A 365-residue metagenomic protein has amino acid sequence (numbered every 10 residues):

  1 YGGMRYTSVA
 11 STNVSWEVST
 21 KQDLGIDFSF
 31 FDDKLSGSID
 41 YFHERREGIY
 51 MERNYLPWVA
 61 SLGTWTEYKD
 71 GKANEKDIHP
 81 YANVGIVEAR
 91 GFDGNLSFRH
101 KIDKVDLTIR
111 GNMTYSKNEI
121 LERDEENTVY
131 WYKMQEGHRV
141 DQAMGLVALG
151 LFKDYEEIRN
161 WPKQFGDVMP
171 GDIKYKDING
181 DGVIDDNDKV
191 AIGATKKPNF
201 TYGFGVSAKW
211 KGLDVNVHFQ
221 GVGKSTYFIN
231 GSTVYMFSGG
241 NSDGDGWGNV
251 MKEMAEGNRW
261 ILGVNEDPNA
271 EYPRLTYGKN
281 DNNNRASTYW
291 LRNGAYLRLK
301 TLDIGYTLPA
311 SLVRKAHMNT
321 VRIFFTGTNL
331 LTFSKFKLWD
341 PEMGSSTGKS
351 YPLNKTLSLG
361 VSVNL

Functional and structural regions predicted by a protein language model:
Y1-D141, G221, N282, A286-L365: Extracellular/periplasmic, surface-exposed regions of secreted and cell-surface proteins
A10, G25, D188, T201-G203: Short, hydrophobic/aromatic alpha-helical segments in well-folded domains
D27, F165, G205: Short, surface-exposed charged micro-motifs
W65-D70, R99-K196, M236-G239, D243-D267: Conserved small-residue
T195-N230: Glycine-rich, aromatic-lined ligand/substrate-binding cores of catalytic and carbohydrate-binding domains
V222-R322: Extracytoplasmic gating/loop element in the C-terminal half of outer-membrane beta-barrel translocons and assembly
